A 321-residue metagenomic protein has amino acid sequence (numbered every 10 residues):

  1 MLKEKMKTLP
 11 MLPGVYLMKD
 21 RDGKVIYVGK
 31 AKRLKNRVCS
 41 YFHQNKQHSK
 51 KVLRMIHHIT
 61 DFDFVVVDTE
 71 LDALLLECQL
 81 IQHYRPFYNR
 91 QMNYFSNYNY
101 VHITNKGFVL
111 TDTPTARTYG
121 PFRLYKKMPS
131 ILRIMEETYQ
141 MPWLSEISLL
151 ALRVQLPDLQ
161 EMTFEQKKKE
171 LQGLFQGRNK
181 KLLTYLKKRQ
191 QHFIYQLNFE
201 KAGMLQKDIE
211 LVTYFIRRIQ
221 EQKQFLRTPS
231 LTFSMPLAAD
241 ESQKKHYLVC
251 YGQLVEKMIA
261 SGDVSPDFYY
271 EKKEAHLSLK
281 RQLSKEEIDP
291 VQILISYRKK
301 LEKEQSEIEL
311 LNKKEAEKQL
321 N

Functional and structural regions predicted by a protein language model:
L2-I26, K30-N321: Conserved catalytic/ligand-binding micro-motifs in nucleotide and anionic cofactor chemistry
